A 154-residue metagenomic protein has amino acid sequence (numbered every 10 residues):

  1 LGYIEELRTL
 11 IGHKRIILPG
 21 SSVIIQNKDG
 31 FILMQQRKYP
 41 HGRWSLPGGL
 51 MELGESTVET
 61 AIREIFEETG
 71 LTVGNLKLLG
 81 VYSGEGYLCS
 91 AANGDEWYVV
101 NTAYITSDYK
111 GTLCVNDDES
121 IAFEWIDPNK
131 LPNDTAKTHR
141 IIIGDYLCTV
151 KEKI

Functional and structural regions predicted by a protein language model:
L1-S22, G94: Acidic, metal-coordinating catalytic segment for phosphate/diphosphate chemistry, firing primarily on the Nudix
I17, G42, E96-V100: Residue-level preference for beta-strand/loop junctions
P19-S21, G30, V100-T102, I121: Change "...and in nucleic-acid phosphodiester-cleaving endonucleases..." to "...and in nucleic-acid processing enzymes
I25-Q26, M34, T106, W125: Conserved hydrophobic "DFG−1" position in protein kinase catalytic cores
N27-E68: Conserved Nudix-box catalytic region and its N-terminal flanking loop in Nudix hydrolases and closely related
T72-Y82: A short coil-to-beta-strand element that immediately follows conserved catalytic motifs
Y82-T112: Active-site-adjacent beta-strand/loop module that shapes the phosphate/pyrophosphate-binding cleft
A103-S107, C114-D145: NUDIX/MutT-family hydrolases
